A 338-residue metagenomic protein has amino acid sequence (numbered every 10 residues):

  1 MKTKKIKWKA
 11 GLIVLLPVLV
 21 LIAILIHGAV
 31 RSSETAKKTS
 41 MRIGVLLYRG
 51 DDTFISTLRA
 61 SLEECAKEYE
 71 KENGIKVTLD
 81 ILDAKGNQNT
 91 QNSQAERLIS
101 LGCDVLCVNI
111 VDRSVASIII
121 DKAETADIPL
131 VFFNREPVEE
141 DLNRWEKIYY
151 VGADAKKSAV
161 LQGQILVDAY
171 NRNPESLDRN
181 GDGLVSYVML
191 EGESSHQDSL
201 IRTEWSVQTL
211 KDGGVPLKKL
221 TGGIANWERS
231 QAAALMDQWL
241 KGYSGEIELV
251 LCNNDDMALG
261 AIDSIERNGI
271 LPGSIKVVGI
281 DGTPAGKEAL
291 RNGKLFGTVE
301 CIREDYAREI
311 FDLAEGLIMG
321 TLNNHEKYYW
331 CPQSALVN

Functional and structural regions predicted by a protein language model:
M1-R42, D121-A126: Short, low-complexity disordered leader/linker segments with a strong preference for bacterial N-terminal type II
K9, I13-V14, I24-A29, G183-S194 (+2 more regions): Hinge/cleft segment of the Venus flytrap/periplasmic-binding protein
G44-C65, Y69, D80-N92, L101-C103 (+4 more regions): Extracytoplasmic "Venus flytrap"
F54-E70, S158-Q162, Q197-P216, Q231 (+2 more regions): Short, solvent-exposed amphipathic alpha-helices that sit in or adjacent to ligand/effector-binding or catalytic
E68-A84, S186-M189, K211-R229: Short beta-strand elements in bilobed, periplasmic/extracellular small-molecule ligand-binding domains
Q91, Y150-D182, A232, T283-G286 (+1 more regions): Hydrophobic alpha-helical segments within soluble ligand-binding/sensing domains
E96, V108-T125, L130, S206 (+1 more regions): Hydrophobic alpha-helical
I119-K157, D178, D182-G183, T283-R291 (+1 more regions): Flexible loop/hinge segments that line or gate small-molecule binding clefts
